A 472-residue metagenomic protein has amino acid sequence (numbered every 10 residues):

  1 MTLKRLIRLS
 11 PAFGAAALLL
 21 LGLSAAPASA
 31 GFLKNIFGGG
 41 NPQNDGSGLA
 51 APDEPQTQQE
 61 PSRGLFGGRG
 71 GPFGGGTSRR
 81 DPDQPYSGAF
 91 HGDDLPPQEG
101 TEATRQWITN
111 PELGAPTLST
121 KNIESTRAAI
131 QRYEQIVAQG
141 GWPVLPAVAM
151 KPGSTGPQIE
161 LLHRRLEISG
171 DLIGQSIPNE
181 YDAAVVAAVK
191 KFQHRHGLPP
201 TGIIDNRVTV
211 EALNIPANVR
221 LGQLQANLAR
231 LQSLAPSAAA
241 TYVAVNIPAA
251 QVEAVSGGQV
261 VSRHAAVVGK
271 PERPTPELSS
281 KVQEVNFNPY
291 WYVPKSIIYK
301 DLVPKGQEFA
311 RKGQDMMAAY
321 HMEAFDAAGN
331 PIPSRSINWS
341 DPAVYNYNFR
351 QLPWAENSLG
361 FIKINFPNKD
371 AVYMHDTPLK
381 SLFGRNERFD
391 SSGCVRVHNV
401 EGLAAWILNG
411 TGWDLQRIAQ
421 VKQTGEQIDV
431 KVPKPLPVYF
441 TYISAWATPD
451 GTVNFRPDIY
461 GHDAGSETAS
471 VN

Functional and structural regions predicted by a protein language model:
T2, A25-P27, G31, G39-N41 (+5 more regions): Well-ordered beta-sheet/strand-loop patches within structured domains
T2-A15: Bacterial N-terminal signal peptides that target proteins for export
I7, S29, T57-R63: Intrinsically disordered, low-complexity segments enriched in glycine/proline and serine/threonine
L9, D45-G46, E54: N-terminal, cleavable Sec-dependent signal peptides of secreted/periplasmic/extracellular proteins
A12-S24: Bacterial N-terminal signal peptides
G31-K34, G46-L49: Zn2+-dependent metallopeptidase catalytic domains
